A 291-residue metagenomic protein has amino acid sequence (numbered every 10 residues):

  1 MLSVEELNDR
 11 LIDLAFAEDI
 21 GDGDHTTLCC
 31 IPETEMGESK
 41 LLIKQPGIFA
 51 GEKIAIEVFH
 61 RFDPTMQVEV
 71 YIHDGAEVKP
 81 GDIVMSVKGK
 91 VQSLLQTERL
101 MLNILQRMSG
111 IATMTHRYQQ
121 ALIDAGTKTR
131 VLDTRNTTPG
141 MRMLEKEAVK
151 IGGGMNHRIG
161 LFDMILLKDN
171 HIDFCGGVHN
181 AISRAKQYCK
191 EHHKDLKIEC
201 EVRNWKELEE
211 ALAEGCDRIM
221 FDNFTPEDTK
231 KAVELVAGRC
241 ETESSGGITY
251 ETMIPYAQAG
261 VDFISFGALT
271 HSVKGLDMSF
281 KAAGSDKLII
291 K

Functional and structural regions predicted by a protein language model:
M1-E199, R203, E207-E214, R218 (+4 more regions): Acidic/glycine-rich phosphate/pyrophosphate-binding loops and surrounding catalytic core that coordinate Mg2+
N223, G246, A268-L269: Short secondary-structure boundary segments
I248, P255-F263, S279-S285: Ligand-binding grooves and catalytic loops that recognize ribose/phosphate and carbohydrate rings, and esterified lipid
A268-K291: Short, charged, intrinsically disordered terminal tails
